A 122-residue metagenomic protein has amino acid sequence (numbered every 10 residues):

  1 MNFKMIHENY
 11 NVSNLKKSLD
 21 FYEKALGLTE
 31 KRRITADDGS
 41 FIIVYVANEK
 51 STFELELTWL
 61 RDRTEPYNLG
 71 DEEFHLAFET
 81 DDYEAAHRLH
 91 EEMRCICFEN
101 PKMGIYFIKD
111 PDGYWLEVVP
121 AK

Functional and structural regions predicted by a protein language model:
M1, K31-I34, Y45, E84-K122: Vicinal oxygen chelate
N2, N9-T52: Core segments of cupin and vicinal oxygen chelate
M5-H7, D71-H75: Eukaryotic phosphotyrosine signaling hubs
N14-L15, T80-E84: Helix N-cap motif at beta-to-alpha junctions
S40, E72, K102: Exposed loop/turn and edge beta-strand positions of beta-sandwich/beta-sheet ligand-binding modules
E49-F53, D62-T64, D82-E84: Short, charged/polar surface micro-motifs in flexible loops or helix N-caps
K50-L55, G113-L116: Short, charged/polar, Gly/Pro-enriched secondary-structure boundary elements
